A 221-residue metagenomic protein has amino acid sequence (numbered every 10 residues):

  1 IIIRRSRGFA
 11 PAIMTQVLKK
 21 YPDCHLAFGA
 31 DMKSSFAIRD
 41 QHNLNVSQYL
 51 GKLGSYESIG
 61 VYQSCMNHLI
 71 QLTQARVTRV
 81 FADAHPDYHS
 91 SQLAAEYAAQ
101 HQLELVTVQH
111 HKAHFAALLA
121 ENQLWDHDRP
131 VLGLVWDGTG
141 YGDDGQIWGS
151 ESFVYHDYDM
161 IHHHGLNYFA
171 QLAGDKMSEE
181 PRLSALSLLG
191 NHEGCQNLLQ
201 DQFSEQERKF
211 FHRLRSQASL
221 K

Functional and structural regions predicted by a protein language model:
I1-K221: Short acidic/glycine-rich loops and adjacent helix/strand connectors that line catalytic pockets where negatively
